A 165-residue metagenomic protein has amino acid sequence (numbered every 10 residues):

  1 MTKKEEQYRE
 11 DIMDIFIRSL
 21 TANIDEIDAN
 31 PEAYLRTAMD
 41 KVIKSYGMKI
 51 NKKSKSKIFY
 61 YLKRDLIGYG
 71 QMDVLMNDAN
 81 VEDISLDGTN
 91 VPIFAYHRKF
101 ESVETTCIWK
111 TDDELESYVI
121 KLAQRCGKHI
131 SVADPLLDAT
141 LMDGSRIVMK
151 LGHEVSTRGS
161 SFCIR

Functional and structural regions predicted by a protein language model:
M1-R98: N-terminal anchoring/assembly modules that precede and organize ATP-driven motor systems
L86-R165: P-loop NTP-binding catalytic core
